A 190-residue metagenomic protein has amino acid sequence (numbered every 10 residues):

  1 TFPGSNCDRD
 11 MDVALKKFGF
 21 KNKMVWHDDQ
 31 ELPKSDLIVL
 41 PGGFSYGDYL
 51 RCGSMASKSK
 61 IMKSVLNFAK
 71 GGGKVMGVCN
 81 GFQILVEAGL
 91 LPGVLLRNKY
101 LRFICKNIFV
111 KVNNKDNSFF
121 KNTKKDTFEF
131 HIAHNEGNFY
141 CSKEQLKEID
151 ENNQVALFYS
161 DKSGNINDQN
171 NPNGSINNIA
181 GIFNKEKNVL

Functional and structural regions predicted by a protein language model:
T1-V78, I84-P92, L96-I104, K111 (+2 more regions): N-terminal beta1-alpha1 cap of cysteine-dependent amidohydrolase-like domains
V13-A14, F120-L190: C-terminal and late-domain segments of enzyme folds
W26, N114, D161: Residues at the C-termini of beta-strands that transition into short coil/loop
C79-N80, H134: Conserved acidic catalytic centers in enzymes
G81-F82, D116: Short, flexible active-site-adjacent loop segments at beta-strand->alpha-helix junctions, enriched in small/polar
F82-Q83, G137: Short hydrophobic/aromatic residue motifs in ordered secondary structure
L96-F128, I132-A133: Alpha/beta-hydrolase-fold enzymes
